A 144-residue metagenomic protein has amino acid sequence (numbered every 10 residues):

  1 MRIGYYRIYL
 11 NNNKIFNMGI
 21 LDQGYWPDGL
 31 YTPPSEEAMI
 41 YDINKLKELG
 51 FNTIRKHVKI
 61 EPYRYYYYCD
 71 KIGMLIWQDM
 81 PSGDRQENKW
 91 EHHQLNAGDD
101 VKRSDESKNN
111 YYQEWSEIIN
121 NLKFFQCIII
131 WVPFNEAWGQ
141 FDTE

Functional and structural regions predicted by a protein language model:
M1-T143: Active-site-adjacent substrate/metal-binding segments within catalytic domains of carbohydrate-active enzymes
